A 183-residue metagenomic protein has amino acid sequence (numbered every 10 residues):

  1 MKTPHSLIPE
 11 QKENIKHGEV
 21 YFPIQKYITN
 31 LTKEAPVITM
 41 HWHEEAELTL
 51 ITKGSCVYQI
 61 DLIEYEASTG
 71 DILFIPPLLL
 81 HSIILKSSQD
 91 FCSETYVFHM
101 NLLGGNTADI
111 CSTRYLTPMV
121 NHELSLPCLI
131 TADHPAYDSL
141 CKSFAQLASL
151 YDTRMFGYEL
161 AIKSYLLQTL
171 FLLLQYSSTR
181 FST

Functional and structural regions predicted by a protein language model:
M1-S68, I72, L79, T113-R114 (+1 more regions): Generic protein-terminus/edge-of-domain signal
K2-Q25, I84-A148: A hydrophobic/aromatic-rich effector-binding and dimerization subdomain of bacterial HTH-type transcriptional regulators
P36-W42, I84-K86, N106-A108, L160: Short histidine-centered beta-strand/loop micro-motifs that create catalytic or ligand/metal-coordination sites
K53, P77, F98-M100: Residues immediately flanking
D61-L62, D71, L85-S87, A108 (+1 more regions): Short, solvent-exposed loop/turn segments at secondary-structure boundaries
T131-S182: An amphipathic alpha-helical interaction segment
